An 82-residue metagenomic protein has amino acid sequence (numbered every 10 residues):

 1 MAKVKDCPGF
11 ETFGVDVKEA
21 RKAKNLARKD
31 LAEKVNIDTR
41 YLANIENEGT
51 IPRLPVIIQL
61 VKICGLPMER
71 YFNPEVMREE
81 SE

Functional and structural regions predicted by a protein language model:
M1-A23: A short, Lys/Arg-rich alpha-helix, primarily the initiator
A2-P8, K62, E69-E82: Short, charged recognition helix plus adjacent turn of helix-turn-helix-like nucleic-acid-binding domains
V15, T39, L54-I58: Short alpha-helical elements of helix-turn-helix
V15-K34, Q59: Short basic helix-loop element that most often maps to the first helix and adjoining turn of HTH DNA-binding modules
V17, L31-A32, L42-I45, Y71: Conserved hydrophobic/aromatic packing and binding residues within compact polymer-binding modules
N36-I51: Recognition helix of helix-turn-helix/homeodomain-like DNA-binding domains that insert into the DNA major groove
G49-K62, R78: Short, basic-rich loop-to-helix N-cap that marks the start of a DNA-contacting helix
